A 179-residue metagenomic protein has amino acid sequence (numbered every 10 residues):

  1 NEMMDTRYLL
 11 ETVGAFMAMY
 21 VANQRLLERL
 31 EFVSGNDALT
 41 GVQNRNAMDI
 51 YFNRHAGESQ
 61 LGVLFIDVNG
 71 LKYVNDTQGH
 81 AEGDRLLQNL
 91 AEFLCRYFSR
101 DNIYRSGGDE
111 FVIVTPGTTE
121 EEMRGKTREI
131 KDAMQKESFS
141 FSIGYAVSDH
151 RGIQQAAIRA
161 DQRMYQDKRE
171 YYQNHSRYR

Functional and structural regions predicted by a protein language model:
N1-A38, N46-H55: Signal-transducing coiled-coil linker helices
E28-I50, I66-H80, Q88: Conserved nucleotide-binding and Mg2+-coordinating catalytic segments in signaling enzymes
L71, N89-L90, F111, I143: Hydrophobic framework residues that shape the active-site pocket of cyclic nucleotide turnover catalytic cores
D76, T115-T118, S148-D149: Residue-level recognition of strand-loop junctions within catalytic nucleotide-signaling folds
E82-D101: Active-site-proximal alpha-helical element of nucleotidyl cyclase-like catalytic domains and analogous helices
L86, V112-E129: Short helix/loop segment flanking the catalytic signature motif in cyclic-nucleotide metabolism enzymes
N102-S106: A short pre-motif secondary-structure segment
R124-Q135, S142, A146-R179: Catalytic-core segments of nucleotide cyclases and related cyclic-nucleotide turnover enzymes
